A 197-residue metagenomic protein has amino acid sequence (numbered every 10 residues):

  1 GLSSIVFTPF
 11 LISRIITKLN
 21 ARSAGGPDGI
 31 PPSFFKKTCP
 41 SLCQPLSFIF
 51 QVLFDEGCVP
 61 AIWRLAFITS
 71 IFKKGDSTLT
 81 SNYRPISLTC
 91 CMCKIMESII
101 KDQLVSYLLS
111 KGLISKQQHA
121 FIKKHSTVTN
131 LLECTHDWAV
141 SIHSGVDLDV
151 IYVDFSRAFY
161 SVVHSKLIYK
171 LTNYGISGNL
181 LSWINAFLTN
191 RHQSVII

Functional and structural regions predicted by a protein language model:
L2-I197: Conserved pre-catalytic core of RNA-dependent polymerases
